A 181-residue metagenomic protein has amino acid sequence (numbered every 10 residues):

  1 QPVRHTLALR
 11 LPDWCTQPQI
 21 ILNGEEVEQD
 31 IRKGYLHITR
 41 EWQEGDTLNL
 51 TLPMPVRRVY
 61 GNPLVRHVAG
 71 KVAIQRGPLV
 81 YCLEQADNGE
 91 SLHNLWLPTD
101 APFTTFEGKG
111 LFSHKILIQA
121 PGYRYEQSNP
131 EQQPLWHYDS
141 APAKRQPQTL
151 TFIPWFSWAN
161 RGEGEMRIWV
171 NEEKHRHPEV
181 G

Functional and structural regions predicted by a protein language model:
V3-P12: Surface-exposed beta-strand/loop patches in extracellular or lumenal glycoproteins
P12, N23, Q75-G77: Short strand-coil-strand connectors
C15-T39, R58-L64: Solvent-exposed beta-strand/loop surfaces of large extracellular or lumenal domains
I31, T51-G181: C-terminal beta-rich recognition modules with glycine/proline-rich loops and embedded aromatic residues
